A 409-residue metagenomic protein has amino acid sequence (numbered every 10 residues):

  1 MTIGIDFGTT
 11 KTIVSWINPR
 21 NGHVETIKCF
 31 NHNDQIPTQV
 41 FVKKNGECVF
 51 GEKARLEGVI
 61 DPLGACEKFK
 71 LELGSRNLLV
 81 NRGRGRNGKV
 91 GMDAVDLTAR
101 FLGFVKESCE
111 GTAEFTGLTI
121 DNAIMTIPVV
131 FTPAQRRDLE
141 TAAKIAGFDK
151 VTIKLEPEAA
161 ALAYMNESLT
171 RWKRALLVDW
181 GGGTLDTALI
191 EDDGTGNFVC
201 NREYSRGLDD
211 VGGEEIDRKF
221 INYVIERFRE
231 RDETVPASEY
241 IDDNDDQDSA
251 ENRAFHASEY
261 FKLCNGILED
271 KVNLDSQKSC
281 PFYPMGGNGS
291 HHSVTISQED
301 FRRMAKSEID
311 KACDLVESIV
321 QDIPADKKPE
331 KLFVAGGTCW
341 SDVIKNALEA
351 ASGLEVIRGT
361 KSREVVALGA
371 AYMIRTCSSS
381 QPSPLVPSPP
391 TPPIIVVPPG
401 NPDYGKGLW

Functional and structural regions predicted by a protein language model:
M1-L71, R86, A113-W409: Oxyanion-binding/catalytic loops of NTP- or PPi-dependent enzymes
L78-G91, E299-F301: Short glycine/proline- and acidic residue-enriched helix-loop micro-motifs that form flexible lids or anion-recognition
A94-E107, K311-V320: Short, acidic loop-to-helix structural element flanking the phosphoryl-transfer center in phosphate-processing enzymes
L102-L118: CE4/NodB-like, metal-dependent polysaccharide N-deacetylase domain that modifies extracellular/periplasmic N-acetylated
